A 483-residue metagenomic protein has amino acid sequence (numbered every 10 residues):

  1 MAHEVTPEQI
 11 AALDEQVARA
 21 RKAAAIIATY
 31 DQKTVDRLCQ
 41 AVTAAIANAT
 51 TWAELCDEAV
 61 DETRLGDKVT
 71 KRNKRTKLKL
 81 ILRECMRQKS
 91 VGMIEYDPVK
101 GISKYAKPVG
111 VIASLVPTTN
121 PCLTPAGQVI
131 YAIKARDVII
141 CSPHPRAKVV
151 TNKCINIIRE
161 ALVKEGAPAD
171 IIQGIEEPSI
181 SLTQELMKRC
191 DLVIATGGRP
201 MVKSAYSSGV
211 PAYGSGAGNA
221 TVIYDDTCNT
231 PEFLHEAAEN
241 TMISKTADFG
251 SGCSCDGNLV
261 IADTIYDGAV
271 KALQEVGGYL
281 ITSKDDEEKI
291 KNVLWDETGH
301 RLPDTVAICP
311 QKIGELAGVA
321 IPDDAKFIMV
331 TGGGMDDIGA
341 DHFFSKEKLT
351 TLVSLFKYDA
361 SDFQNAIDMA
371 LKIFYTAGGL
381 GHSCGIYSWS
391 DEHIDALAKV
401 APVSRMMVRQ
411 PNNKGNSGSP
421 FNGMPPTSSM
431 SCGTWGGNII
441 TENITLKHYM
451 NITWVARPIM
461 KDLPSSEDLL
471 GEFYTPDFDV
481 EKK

Functional and structural regions predicted by a protein language model:
M1-S103, Y131, E275: N-terminal Rossmann-like NAD(P)+-binding subdomain of aldehyde/semialdehyde dehydrogenases
A2, A28, V319-K483: Conserved C-terminal structural/oligomerization subdomain of aldehyde/semialdehyde dehydrogenase
P7-I10, A126, V202-I338, S465: ALDH superfamily catalytic-core signature
Q16-A18, G214-G216, D248-C253, H342-T350 (+1 more regions): Short, flexible turn/loop "capping" segments at secondary-structure junctions
V17, R21-A24, A28-D31, C39-T50 (+13 more regions): Structural signal for hydrophobic packing residues in well-ordered secondary-structure cores of soluble enzyme domains
M93-E236: Rossmann-like NAD(P) dinucleotide-binding subdomain of oxidoreductase/dehydrogenase enzymes
P143, N219-Y224, G257, M430-G436: Short beta-alpha connecting loops at secondary-structure transitions that line or flank enzyme active sites
